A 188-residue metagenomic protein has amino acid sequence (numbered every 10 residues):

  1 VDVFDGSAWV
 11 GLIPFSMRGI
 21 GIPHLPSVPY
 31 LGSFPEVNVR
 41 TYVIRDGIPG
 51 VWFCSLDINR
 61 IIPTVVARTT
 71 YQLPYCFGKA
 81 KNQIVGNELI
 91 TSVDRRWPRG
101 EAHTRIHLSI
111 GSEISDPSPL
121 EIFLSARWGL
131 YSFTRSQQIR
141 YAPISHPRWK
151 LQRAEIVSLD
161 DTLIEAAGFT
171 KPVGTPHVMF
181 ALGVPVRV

Functional and structural regions predicted by a protein language model:
V1-V37: Glycine/small-residue-rich interface belts in oligomeric ring/scaffold proteins and their assembly partners
N38-V188: Internal, well-folded beta-alpha domain core
